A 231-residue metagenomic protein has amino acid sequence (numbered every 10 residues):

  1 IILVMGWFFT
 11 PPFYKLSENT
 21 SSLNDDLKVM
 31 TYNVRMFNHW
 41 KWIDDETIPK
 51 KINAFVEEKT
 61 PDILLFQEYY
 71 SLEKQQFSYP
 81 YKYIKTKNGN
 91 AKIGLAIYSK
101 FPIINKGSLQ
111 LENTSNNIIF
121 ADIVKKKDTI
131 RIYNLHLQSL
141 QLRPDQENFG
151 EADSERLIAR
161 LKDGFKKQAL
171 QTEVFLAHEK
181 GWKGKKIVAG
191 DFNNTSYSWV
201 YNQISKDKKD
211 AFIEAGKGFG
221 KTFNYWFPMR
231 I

Functional and structural regions predicted by a protein language model:
V4-N24, K50-E57, D62-R143: Structured beta-strand-rich core segments of catalytic domains in phosphoester-bond hydrolases
K28-V34, I48-K74, A121, I132-L135 (+2 more regions): Active-site beta-strand/loop signature of hydrolases that rely on acidic residues for catalysis
T31-T47, Q141-F165: Acidic/histidine-rich helix-loop elements that form or flank divalent-metal/phosphate-binding sites at the catalytic
W40-E46, L109-L111, N224-W226: Short, solvent-exposed loop/turn segments at secondary-structure boundaries
T47-I48, P80-Y83, F149, I204-D207: Glycine-rich, phosphate-binding/catalytic loops in enzymes
Q76-S78, Q146, W199-N202: Short amphipathic alpha-helical segments
I84-I97, A159-I187, F192-I231: Active site of divalent-metal-dependent phosphoester/diester hydrolases
